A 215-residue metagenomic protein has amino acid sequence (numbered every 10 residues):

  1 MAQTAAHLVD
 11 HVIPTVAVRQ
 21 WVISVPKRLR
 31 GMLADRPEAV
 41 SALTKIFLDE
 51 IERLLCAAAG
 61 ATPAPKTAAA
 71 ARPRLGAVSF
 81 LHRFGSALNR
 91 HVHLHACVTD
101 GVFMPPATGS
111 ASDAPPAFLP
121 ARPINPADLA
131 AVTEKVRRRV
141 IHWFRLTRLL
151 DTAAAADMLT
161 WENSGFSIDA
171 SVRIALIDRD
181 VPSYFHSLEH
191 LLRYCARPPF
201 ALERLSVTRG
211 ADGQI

Functional and structural regions predicted by a protein language model:
M1-I215: Beta->alpha loop/short-helix hinge microenvironment recognizer with preference for catalytic Tyr/His contexts
